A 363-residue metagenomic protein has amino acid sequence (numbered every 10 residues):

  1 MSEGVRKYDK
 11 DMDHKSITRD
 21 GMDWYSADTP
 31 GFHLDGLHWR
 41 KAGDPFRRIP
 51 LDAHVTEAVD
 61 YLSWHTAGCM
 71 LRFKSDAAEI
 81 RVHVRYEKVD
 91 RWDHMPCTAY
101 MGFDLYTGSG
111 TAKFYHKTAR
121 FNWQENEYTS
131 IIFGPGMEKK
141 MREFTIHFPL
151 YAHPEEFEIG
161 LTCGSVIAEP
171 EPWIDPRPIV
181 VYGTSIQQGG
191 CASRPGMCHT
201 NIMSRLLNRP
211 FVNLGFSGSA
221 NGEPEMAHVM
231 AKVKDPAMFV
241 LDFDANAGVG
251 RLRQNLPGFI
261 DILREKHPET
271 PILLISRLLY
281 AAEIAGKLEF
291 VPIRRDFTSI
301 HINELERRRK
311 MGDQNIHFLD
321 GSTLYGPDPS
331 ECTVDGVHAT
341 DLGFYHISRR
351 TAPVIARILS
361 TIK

Functional and structural regions predicted by a protein language model:
M1-P178, A356-K363: N-terminal secretory targeting modules
W92-H94, G189-M197, P292-R295: Glycine- and acidic-residue-enriched helix-capping/strand-helix junction motifs
P135-E138, F144-A220, P224-D235: Serine-esterase "nucleophile elbow" of acetyl-processing enzymes
M203, G222-K266, R277-A285: Oxyanion-hole/transition-state-stabilizing segment in secreted/luminal serine hydrolases and related acyltransferases
F243-R251, K287-D296, D335-L342: The substrate-binding groove and active-site-proximal loops of carbohydrate-active enzymes, especially glycoside
H267-I272: A short helix->loop->beta-strand "cap" motif at the edges of active sites that frequently abuts
A282-D320, H346: Substrate-gating cap/lid alpha-helix
V334-K363: Histidine-centered active-site loop/cap adjacent to the catalytic His in serine esterases/O-acetyl transfer systems
